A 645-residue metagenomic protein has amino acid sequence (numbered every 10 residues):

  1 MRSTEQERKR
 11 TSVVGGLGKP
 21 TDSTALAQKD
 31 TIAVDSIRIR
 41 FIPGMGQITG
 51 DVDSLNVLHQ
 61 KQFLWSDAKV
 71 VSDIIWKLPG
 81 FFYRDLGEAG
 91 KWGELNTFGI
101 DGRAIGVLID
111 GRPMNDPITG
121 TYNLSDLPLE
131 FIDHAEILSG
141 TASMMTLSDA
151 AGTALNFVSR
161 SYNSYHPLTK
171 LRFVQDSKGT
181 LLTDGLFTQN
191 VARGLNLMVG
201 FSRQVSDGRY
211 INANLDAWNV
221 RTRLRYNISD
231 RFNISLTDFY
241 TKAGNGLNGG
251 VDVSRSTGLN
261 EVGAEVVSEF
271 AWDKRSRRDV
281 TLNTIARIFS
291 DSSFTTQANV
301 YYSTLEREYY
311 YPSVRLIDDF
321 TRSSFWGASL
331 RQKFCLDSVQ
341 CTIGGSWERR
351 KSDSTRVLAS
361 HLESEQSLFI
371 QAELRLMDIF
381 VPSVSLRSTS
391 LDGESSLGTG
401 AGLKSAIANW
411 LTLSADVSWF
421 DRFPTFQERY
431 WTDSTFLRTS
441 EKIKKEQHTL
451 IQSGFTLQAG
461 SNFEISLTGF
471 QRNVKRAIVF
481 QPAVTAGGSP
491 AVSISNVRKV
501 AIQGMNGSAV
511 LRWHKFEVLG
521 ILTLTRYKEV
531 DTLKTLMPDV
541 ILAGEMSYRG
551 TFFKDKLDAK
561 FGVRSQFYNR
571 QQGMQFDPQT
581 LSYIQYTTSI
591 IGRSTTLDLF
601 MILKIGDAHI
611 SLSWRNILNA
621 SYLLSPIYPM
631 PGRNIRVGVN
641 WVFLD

Functional and structural regions predicted by a protein language model:
I37-L55, S72-P113: Extracytoplasmic beta-strand/coil segments of soluble accessory domains associated with Gram-negative outer-membrane
F82, R112-S139: Short acidic/polar hinge/loop motifs at secondary-structure boundaries that mediate gating or recognition
D126-R172, L182: A beta-strand signature from Gram-negative outer-membrane beta-barrel systems, especially the internal plug domain
L181-V205, I211-N245, W272-S290, L336 (+1 more regions): Transmembrane beta-barrel wall of Gram-negative outer-membrane proteins
D207, I211-A213, N233-N283, R287-I288 (+3 more regions): Flexible loop and strand-edge segments within Gram-negative outer membrane beta-barrel domains
N260-N283, N409-W410, W419-K475, A483-M505 (+2 more regions): Outer-membrane beta-barrel signature, preferentially recognizing the C-terminal barrel domain of Gram-negative
Q340-T342, S346, R350-V474: Structural signature of Gram-negative outer-membrane beta-barrels, strongest in the C-terminal barrel of TonB-dependent
P631-D645: Outer-membrane beta-barrel "beta-signal"
